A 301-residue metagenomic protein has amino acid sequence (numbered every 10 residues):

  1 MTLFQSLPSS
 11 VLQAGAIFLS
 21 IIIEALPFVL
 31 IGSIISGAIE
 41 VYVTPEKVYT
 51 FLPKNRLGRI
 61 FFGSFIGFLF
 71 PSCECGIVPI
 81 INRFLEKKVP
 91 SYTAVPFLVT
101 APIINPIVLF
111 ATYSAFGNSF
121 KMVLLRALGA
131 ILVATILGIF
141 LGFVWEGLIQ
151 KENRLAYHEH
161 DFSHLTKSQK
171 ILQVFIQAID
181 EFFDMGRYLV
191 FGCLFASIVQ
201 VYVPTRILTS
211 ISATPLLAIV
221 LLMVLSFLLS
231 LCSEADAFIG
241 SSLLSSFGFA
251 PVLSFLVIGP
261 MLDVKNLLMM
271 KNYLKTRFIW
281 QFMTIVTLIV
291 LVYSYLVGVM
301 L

Functional and structural regions predicted by a protein language model:
M1-I34, E46, T50, L124-M223 (+1 more regions): Selected transmembrane alpha-helices and immediately adjacent juxtamembrane segments of polytopic inner-membrane
E24, F28-I31, E40, T44-P45 (+4 more regions): Short helix-loop boundary/capping segments at the starts of domains
E24-A25, G63-F68, L228: Interfacial helix-start motif at the membrane-water boundary
I35, E40, F70, P79 (+5 more regions): Short, flexible micro-motifs
I35-I66, L208-A213, I239-G240: Membrane-embedded helical hairpins/re-entrant loop segments and their flanking transmembrane helices within multi-pass
A38-V43, Y202, V264-K265: Structural signal for the C-terminal ends of transmembrane alpha-helices and the immediately following loop
F70-L128, V203-L274, F278: Membrane-interfacial helix-loop connectors
